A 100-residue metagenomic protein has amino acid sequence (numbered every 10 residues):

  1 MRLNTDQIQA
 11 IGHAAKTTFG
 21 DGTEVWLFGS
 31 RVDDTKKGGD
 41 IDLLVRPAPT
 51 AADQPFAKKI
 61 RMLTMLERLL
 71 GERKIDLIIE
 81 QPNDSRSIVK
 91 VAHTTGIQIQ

Functional and structural regions predicted by a protein language model:
M1-E24, V32-G38, P47-Q100: Catalytic core of pol beta-like nucleotidyltransferases
D42-L44: Short, well-ordered beta-strand segments
